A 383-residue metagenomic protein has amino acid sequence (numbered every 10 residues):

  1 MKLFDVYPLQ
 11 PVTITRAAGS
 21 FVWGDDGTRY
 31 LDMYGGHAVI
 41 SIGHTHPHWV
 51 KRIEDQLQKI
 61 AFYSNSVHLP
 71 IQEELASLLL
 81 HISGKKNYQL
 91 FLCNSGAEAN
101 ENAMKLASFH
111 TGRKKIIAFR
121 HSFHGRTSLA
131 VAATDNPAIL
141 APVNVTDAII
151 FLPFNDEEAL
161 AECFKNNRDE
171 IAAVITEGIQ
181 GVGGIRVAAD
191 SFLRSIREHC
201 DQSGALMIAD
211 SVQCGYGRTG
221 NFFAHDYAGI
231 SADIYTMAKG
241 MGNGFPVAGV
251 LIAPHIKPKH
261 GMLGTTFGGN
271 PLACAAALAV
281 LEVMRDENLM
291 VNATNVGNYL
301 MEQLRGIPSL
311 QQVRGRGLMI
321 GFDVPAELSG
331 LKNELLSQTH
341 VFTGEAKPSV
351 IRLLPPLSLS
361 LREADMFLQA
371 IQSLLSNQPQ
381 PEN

Functional and structural regions predicted by a protein language model:
M1-N383: Conserved N-terminal phosphate-binding loop of PLP-dependent enzymes in the Aspartate aminotransferase
